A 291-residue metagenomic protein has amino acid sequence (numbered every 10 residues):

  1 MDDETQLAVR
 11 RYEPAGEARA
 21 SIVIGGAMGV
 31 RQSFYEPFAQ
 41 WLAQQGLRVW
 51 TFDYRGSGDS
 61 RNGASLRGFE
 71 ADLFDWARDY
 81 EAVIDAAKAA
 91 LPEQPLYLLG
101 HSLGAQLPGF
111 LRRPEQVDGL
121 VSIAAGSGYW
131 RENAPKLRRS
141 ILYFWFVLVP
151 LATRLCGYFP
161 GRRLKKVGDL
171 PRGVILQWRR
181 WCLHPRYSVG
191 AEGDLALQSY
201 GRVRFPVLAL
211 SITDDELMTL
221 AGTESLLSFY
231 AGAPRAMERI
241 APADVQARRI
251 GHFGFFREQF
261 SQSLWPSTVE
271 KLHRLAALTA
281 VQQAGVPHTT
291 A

Functional and structural regions predicted by a protein language model:
M1-P14: N-terminal cap/lid segment of alpha/beta-hydrolase-fold proteins
A27-V30: Active-site glycine-rich loops that stabilize anionic/oxyanionic intermediates across multiple enzyme folds
Q32-A64: Conserved alpha/beta-hydrolase
E70-A89: Alpha/beta-hydrolase active-site loop
L99-R186: Alpha/beta-hydrolase-fold enzymes
V203, A209-S211: Short beta-strand/loop motif that positions the catalytic acidic residue of the alpha/beta-hydrolase fold
T219-F229: Short alpha-helix in the alpha/beta-hydrolase fold that links the catalytic acid
I240-A291: Catalytic active-site module of serine/aspartate enzymes centered on a nucleophile-bearing elbow/loop
